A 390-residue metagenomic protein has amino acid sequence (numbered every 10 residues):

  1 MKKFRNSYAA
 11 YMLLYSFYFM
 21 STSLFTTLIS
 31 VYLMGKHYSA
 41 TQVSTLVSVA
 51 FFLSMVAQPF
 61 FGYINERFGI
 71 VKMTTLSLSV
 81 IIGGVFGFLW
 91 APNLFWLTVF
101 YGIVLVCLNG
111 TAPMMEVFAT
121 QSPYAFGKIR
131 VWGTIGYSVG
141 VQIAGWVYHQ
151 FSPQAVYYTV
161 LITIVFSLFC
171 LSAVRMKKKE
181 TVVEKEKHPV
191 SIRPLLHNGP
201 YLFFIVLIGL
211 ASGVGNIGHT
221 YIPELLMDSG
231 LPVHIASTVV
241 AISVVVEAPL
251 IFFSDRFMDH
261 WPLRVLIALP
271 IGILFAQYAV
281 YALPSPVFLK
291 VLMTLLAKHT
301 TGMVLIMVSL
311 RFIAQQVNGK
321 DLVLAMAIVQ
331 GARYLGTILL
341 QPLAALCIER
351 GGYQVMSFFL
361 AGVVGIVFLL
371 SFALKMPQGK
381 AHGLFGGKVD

Functional and structural regions predicted by a protein language model:
M1-R5, V174-F204, D390: Juxtamembrane intracellular "pre-TM" segments in multi-pass secondary transporters
K2-F51, P200-I208, S212-A236, I306: Helix-loop boundary and gating motifs at the non-cytosolic
S16, G84, F95-T111, G209 (+1 more regions): Hydrophobic core of transmembrane alpha-helices in multi-pass small-molecule transporters, especially MFS/SLC-type
V56-F88: Conserved MFS/SLC helix-loop-helix module at the cytosolic interface between two early adjacent transmembrane helices
A57-G69, Y148, L250-P262, I348: Helix-to-loop junctions at the C-terminal end of transmembrane segments in multipass secondary transporters
L108-P123, V304-V317: Intracellular juxtamembrane helix-capping segments at the cytosolic ends of symmetry-related transmembrane helices
V265-S309: C-terminal transmembrane helical hairpin of 12-TM major facilitator-type secondary transporters
D321-R350: A late C-terminal transmembrane helix in Major Facilitator Superfamily
